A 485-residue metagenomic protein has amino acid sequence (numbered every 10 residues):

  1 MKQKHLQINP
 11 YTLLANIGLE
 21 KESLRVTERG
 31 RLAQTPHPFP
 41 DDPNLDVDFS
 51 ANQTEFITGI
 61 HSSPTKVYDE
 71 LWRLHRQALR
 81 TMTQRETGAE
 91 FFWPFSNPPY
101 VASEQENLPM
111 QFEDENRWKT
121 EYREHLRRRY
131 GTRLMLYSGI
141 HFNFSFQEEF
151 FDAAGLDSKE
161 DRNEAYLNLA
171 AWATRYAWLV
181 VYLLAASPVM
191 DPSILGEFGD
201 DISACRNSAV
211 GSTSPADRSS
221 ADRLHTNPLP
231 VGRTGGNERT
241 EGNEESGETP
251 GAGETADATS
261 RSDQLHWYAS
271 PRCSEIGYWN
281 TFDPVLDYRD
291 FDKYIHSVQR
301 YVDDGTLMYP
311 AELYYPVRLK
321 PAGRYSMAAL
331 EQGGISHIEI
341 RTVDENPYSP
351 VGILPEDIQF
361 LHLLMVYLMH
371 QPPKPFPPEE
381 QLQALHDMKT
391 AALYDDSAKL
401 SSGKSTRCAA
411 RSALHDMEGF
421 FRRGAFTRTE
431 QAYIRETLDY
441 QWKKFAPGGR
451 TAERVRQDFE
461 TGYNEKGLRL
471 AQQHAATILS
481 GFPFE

Functional and structural regions predicted by a protein language model:
M1-R128, L134-I140, E164-A171: Terminal catalytic/cofactor-binding subdomain
E22, L134-Q147, H337-D344: Histidine-centered divalent-metal-coordination microenvironment in nucleic-acid enzymes
E28, T58-V67, E148-F150, D344-G352: A generic structural motif
D69-E86, G155-A185, V189, G352-P377: Long, well-ordered alpha-helical scaffolding segments within enzyme catalytic domains, especially pronounced
D114-R128, L136, S145-A221, E248-G333 (+3 more regions): Loop-rich catalytic cores of soluble enzymes, especially ATP-dependent carboxylate-amine ligases and other
S219-A252: Intrinsic disorder/low-complexity segments
E331-Q332, R341-F421: Substrate-recognition/cap regions that form aromatic- and gly/pro-loop-enriched pockets for small-molecule ligands
Q383-E485: Cationic, histidine-enriched alpha-helical/coil surfaces that engage anionic ligands
